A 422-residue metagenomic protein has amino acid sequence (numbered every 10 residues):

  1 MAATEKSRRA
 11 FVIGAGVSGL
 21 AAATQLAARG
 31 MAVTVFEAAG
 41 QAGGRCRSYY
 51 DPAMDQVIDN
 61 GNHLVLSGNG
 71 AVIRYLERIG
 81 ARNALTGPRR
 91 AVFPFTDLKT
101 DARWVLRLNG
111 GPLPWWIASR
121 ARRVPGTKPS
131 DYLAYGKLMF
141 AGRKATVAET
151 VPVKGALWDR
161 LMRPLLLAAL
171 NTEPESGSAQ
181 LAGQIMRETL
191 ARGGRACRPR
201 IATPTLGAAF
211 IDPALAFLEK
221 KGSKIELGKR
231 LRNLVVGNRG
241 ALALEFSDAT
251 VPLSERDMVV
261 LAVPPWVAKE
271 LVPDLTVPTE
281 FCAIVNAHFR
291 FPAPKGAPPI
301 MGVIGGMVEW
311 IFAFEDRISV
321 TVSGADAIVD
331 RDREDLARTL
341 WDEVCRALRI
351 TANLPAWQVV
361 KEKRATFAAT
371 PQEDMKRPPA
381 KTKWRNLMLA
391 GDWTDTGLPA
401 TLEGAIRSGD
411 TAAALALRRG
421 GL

Functional and structural regions predicted by a protein language model:
A3, R107-N109, I311-L422: Conserved flavin/dinucleotide-binding core of flavoenzymes
R8-V35: N-terminal Rossmann-like FAD-binding beta1-loop-alpha1 element of flavoenzymes
S18, Q41, W266: Conserved Rossmann-like nucleotide-cofactor binding loop
A27-P52: Glycine-rich FAD pyrophosphate-binding loop
G44-G68, Y135, M139, E188: Glycine-rich active-site loop/strand segments that organize a redox cofactor
G68-G183, R187, A196: Mobile amphipathic helical/loop "lid" adjacent to a hydrophobic cofactor/ligand pocket
I185-T250: Helical element adjacent to the flavin cofactor pocket in flavoenzyme catalytic cores
K229-R349, N353: Mid-domain catalytic core of redox enzymes that form a hydrophobic substrate pocket/lid adjacent to a catalytic redox
